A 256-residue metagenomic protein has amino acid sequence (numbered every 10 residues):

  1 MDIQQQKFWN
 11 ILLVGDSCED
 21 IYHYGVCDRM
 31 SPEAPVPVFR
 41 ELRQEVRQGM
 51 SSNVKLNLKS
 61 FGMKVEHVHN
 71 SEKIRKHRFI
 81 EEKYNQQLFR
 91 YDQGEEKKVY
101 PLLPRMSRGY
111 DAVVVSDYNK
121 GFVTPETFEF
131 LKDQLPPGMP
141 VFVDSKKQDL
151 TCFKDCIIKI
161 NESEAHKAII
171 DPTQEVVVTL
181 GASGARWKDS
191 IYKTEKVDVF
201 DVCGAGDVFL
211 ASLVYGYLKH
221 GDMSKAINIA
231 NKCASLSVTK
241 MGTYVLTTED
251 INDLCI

Functional and structural regions predicted by a protein language model:
D2, F8-V14, E19-V114, V245-I256: Conserved N-terminal subdomain of the carbohydrate kinase-like
D16-S17, Y118, V208: Active-site metal-binding loops of divalent metal-dependent hydrolases
I21-H23, V123, A168: Short helix/loop capping segments that flank catalytic or ligand/cofactor-binding pockets
V68-H69, V141-S145, K159-I160: Short internal beta-strands
I80, D155-S163: Non-cysteine beta-strand/loop elements that form the S-adenosyl-L-methionine
E95, G109, E126-D155, H166-I256: Conserved phosphate-binding/catalytic region of the ribokinase-like
V114-G121: Active-site donor-nucleotide binding/catalytic segment of nucleotide-sugar enzymes
